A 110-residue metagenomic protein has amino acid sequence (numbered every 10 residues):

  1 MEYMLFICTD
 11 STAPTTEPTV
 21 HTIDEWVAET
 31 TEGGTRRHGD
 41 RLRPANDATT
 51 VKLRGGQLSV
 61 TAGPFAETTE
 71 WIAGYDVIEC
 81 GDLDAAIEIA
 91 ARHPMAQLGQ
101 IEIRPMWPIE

Functional and structural regions predicted by a protein language model:
M1-E110: Conserved, structured core segments of small domains
